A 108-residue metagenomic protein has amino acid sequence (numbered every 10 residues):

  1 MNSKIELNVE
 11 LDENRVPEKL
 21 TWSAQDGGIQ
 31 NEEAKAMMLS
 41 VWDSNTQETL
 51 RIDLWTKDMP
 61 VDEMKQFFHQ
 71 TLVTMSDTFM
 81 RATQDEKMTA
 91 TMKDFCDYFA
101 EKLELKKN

Functional and structural regions predicted by a protein language model:
M1-L7: Structured beta-strand/loop patches that form or line metal/cofactor-binding pockets in enzymes
L11-D12: Short, acidic, Ser/Thr-enriched surface-loop or helix-capping motifs
E18-Q84: Active-site- and interface-proximal helix/loop "cap" or "latch" segments in soluble metabolic and energy-transducing
D77-N108: C-terminal charged interaction modules
